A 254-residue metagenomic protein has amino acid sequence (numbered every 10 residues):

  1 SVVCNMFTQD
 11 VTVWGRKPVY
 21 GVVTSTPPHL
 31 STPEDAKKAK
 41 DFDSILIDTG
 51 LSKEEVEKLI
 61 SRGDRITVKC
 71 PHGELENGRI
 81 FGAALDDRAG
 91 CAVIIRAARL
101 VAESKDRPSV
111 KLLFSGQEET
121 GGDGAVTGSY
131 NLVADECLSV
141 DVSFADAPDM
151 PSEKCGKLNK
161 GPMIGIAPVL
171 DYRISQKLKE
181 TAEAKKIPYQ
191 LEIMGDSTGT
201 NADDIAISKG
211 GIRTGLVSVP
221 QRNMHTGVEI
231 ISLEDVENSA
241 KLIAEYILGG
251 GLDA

Functional and structural regions predicted by a protein language model:
S1-A254: N-terminal hydrophobic/helix-forming segments and targeting peptides
